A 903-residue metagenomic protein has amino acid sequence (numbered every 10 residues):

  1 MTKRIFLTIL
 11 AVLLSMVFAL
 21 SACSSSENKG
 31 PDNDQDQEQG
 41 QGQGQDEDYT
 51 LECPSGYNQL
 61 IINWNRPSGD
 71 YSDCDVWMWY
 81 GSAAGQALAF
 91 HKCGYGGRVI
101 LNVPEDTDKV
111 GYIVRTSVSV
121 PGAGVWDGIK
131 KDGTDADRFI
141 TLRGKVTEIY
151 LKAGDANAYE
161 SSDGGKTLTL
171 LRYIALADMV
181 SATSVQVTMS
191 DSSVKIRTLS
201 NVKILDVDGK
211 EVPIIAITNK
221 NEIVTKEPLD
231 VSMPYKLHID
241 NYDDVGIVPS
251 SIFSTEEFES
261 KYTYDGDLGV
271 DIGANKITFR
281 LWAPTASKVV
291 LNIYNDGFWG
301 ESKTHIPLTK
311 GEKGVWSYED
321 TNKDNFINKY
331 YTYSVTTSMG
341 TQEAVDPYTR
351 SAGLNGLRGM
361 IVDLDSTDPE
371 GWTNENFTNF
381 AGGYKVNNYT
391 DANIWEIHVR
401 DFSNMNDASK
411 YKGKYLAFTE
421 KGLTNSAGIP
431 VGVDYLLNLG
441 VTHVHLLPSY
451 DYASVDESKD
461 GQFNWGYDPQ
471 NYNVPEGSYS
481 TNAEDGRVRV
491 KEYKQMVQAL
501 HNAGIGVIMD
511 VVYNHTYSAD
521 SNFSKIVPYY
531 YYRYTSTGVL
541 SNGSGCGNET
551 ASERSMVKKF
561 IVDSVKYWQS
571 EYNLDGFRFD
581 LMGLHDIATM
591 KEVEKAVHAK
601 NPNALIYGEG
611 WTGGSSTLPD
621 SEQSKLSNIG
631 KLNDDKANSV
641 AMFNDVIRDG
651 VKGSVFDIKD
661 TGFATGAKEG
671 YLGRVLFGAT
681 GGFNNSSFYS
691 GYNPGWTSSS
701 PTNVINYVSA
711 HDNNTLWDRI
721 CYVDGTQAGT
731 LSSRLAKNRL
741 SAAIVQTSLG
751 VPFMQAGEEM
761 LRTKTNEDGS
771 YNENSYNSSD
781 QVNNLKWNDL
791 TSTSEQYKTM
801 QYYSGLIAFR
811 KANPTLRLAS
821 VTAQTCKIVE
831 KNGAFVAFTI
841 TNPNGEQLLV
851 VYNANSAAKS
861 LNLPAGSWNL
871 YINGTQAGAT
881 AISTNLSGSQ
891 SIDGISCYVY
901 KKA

Functional and structural regions predicted by a protein language model:
A19-T50, I397: Bacterial Sec-dependent N-terminal signal peptides
N28-K29, D46-S68, G94-M179, V224-T278 (+4 more regions): The feature marks proteins involved in alpha-glucan
S72-G81, T188-V212, S287-H305: Short, surface-exposed alpha-helix to beta-strand junction/turn motifs within ectodomains of secreted and cell-envelope
G273-S287, T825-P864: Carbohydrate-binding surface patches
I327-N328, I882-A903: C-terminal beta-strand-rich structural cap/linker in extracellular carbohydrate-active enzymes
G359-L364, G371, E594-K595, A599 (+4 more regions): Conserved alpha/beta catalytic core and glycan-binding cleft of carbohydrate-active enzymes
H398-Y572, M590-N601, L605: Substrate-binding/active-site clefts of carbohydrate-active enzymes
Y689, G750-E767, N784, N788-L848: Glycan-recognition and catalytic regions of carbohydrate-active enzymes
